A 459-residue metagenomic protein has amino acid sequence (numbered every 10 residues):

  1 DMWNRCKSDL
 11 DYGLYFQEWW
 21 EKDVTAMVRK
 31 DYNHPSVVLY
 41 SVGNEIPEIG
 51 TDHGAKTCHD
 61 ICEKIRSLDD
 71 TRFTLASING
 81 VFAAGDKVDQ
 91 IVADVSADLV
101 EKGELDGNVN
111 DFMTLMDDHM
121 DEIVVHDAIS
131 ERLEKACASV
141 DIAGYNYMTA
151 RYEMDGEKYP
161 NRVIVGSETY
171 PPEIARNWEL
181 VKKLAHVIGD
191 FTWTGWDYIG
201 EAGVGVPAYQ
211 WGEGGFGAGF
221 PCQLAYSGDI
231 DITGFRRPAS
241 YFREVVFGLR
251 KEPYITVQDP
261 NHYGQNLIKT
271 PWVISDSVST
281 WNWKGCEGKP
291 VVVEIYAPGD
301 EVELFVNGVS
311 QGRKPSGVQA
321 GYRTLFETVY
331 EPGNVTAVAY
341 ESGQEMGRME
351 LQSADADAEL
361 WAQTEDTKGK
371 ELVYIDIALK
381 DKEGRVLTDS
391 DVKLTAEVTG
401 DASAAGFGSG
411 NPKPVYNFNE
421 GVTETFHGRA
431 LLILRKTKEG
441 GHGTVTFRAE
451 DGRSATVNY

Functional and structural regions predicted by a protein language model:
D1-D69, L75-I78: Substrate-binding cleft of carbohydrate-active enzyme catalytic domains
S36-Y40, C62-S67, T74-K370, K382-V386: Substrate-binding clefts and catalytic carboxylate motifs of secreted carbohydrate-active enzymes
D300-V309, D391-G406: Extended low-complexity, serine/threonine- and proline-enriched intrinsically disordered segments
K314-S316, D357-W361, E397-K413: Short aromatic-acidic-glycine turn motif
T324-Y330, N419-K438: Short, hydrophobic beta-strand segments
A339, L379, F447-A449: Conserved structural position at the C-terminal beta-strand of extracellular beta-sandwich adhesion modules
S342-G347, A449-T456: Short, exposed coil/turn segments at beta-strand boundaries within extracellular/luminal domains
G369-I375, G441: Short, solvent-exposed loop/turn segments enriched in Ser/Thr/Gly
